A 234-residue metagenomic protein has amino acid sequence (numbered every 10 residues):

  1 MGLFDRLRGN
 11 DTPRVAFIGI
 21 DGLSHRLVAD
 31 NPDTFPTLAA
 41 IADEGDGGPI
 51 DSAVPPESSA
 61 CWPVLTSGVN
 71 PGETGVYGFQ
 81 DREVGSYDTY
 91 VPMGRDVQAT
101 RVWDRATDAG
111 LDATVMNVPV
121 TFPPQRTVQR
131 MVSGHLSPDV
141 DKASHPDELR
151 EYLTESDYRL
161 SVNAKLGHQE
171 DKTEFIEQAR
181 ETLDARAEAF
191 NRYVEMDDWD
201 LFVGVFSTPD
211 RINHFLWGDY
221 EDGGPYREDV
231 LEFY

Functional and structural regions predicted by a protein language model:
M1-P49, P56: Active-site-proximal N-terminal segment of extracellular/periplasmic enzymes that hydrolyze or transfer
T12-V28, I41, L65, A106 (+2 more regions): Beta-strand elements within well-structured catalytic alpha/beta cores of enzymes that handle phosphate/sulfate esters
I18, L23, D33-P36, A60 (+6 more regions): Generic recognition of stable, solvent-exposed alpha-helical segments in well-folded globular domains
G48-D51, E73: Acidic/polar loop patches that form or flank catalytic/metal-binding clefts of enzymes that bind anionic ligands
A53-V54, M93: Short Gly/Pro-enriched turn/cap motifs at secondary-structure boundaries
A60-N70: Glycine-rich loop at the start of a catalytic domain that most often binds anionic cofactors/ligands
N70-R227: His/Asp/Glu-rich, glycine-adjacent segments that coordinate divalent cations and/or stabilize oxyanion chemistry on
R227-Y234: A short acidic, glycine-rich active-site loop that binds or catalyzes chemistry on phosphate/adenosine moieties
